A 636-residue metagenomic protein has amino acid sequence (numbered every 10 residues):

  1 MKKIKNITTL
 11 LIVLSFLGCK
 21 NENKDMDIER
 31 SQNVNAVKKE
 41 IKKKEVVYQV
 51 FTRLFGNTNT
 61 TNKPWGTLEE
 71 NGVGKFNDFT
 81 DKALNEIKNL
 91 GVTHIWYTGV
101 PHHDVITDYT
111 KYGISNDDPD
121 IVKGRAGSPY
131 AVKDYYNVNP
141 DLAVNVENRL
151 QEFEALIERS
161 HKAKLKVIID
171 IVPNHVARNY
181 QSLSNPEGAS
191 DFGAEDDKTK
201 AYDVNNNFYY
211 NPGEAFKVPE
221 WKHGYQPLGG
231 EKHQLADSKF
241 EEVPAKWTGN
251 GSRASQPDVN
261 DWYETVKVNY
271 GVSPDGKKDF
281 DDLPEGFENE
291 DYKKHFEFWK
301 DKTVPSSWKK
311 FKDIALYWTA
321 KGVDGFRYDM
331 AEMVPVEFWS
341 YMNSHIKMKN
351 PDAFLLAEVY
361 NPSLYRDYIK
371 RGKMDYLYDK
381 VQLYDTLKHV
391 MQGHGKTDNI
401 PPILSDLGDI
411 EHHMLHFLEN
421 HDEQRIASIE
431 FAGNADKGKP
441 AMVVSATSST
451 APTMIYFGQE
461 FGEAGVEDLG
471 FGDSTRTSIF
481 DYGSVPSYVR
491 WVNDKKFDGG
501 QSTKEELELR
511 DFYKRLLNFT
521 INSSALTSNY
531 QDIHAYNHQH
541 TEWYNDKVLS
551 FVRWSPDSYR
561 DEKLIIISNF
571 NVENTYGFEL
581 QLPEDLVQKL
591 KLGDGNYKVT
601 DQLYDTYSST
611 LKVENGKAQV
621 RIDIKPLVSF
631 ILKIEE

Functional and structural regions predicted by a protein language model:
K3-L10: Sec-dependent signal peptide recognition, specifically the positively charged N-region followed immediately by
L17-G18: C-terminal motif of bacterial Sec signal peptides marking the signal peptidase cleavage site
N23-K166, N174-N185, A189-V204, Y210-S252 (+6 more regions): N-terminal structural segment of carbohydrate-active enzymes
M26-E29, I157, H175, E187-S190 (+12 more regions): Active-site-proximal helices and loops of the catalytic beta/alpha 8
V46-Y48, I95-Y97, V167-I169, F326 (+3 more regions): Hydrophobic faces of well-ordered beta-strands that scaffold small-molecule active sites in alpha/beta enzyme cores
F51-L54, W96-T107, D170-Y180, D329-P335 (+2 more regions): Short, solvent-exposed turn/loop segments enriched in Gly/Ser/Thr/Pro and often Arg
V73-I87, K300-T319, G438-M442: Short, acidic/polar
N571-E636: C-terminal beta-sandwich/jelly-roll accessory domains of carbohydrate-active enzymes
